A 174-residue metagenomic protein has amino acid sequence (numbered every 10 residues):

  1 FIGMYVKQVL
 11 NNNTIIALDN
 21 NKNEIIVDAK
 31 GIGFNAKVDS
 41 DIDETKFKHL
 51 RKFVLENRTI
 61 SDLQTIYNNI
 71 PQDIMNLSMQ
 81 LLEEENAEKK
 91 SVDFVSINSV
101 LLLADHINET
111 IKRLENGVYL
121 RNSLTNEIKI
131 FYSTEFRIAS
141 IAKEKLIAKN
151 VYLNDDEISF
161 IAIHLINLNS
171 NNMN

Functional and structural regions predicted by a protein language model:
G3-N174: A cross-family "folded-core" feature that marks the main globular domain of proteins
